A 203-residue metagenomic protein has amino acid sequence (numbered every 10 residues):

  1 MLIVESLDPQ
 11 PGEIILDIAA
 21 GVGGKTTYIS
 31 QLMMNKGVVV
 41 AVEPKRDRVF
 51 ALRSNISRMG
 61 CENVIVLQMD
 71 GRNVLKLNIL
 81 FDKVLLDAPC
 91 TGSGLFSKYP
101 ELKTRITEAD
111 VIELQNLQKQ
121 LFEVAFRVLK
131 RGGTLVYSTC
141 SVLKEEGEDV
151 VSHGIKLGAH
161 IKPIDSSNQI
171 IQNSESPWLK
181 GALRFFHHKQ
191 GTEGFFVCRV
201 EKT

Functional and structural regions predicted by a protein language model:
M1-T203: S-adenosylmethionine
